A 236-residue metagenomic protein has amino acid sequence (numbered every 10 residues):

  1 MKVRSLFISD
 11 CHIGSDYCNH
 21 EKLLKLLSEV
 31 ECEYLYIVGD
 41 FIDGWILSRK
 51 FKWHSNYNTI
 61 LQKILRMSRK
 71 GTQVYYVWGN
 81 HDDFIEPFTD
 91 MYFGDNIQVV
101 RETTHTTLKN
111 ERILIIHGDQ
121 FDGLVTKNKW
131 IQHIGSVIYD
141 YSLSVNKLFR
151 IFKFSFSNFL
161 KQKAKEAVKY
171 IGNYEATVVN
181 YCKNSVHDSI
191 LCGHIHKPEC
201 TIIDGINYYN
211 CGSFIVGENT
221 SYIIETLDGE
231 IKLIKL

Functional and structural regions predicted by a protein language model:
M1-L6, H105-L114, I202-Y208: Beta-strand-turn-beta hairpins that frame and shape the catalytic cleft of phosphate-ester-processing enzymes
V3, I13-L108: Core catalytic region of metal-dependent phosphoesterases/phosphodiesterases, especially metallo-beta-lactamase-like
R4-H12, I46-R49, F159-A167: Short, basic, glycine/proline-bearing loop/turn elements
L6-I8, Y36, Y75, I113 (+1 more regions): Hydrophobic "anchor" residues on beta-strands that sit immediately upstream of conserved functional sites
D10, L35, D40, I64 (+5 more regions): Divalent metal-coordination and catalytic microenvironments
Y92, N96-R101, L114, D119 (+3 more regions): Conserved beta-sheet core of the metallophosphoesterase superfamily
I116-A176: Active-site-proximal loop/helix segment associated with metal-binding centers of metalloenzymes
